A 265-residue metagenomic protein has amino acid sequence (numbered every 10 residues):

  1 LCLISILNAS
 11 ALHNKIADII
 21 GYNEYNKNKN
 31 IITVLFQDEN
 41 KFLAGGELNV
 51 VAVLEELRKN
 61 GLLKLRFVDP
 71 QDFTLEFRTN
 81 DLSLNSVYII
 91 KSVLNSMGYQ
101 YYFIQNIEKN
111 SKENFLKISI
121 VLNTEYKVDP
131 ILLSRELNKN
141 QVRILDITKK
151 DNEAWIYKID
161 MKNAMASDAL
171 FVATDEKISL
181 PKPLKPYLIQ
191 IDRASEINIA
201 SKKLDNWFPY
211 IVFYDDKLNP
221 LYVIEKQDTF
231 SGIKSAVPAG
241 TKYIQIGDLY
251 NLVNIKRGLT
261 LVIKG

Functional and structural regions predicted by a protein language model:
L1-N14: Gram-negative bacterial Sec-dependent N-terminal signal peptides
H13-A52, E56-L82, S86, I120-L122 (+2 more regions): C-terminal edge strands of extracellular/lumenal beta-sandwich accessory domains
I90-S92, I118-K127: Extended, low-hydrophobicity segments enriched in charged/polar residues
V93-Y102, K109-F115: Long, charge-dense tracts
D175-D192, K234: Non-catalytic, beta-strand-enriched accessory regions in extracellular/secretory proteins and membrane protein
Y187-L204, I211, K242-G247: Hydrophobic beta-strand segments within beta-rich accessory/binding domains
D205-P220: Short, surface-exposed beta-strand/strand-loop-strand elements in extracellular ectodomains
P220-R257: Noncatalytic accessory or regulatory domains flanking protease catalytic cores in secreted, cell-surface, and selected
